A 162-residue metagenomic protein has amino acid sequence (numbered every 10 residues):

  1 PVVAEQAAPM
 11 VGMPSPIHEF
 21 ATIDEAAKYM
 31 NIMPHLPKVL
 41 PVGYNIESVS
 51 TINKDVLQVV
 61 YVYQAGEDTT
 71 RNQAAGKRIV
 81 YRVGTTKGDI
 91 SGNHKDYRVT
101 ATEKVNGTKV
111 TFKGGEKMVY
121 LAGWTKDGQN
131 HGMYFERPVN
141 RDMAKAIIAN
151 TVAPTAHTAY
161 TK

Functional and structural regions predicted by a protein language model:
P1-E5: Sec-dependent N-terminal signal peptides of Gram-positive bacterial secreted proteins and lipoproteins
A8-K126: Short, solvent-exposed recognition patches
D127-K162: Surface-exposed amphipathic alpha-helical segments
